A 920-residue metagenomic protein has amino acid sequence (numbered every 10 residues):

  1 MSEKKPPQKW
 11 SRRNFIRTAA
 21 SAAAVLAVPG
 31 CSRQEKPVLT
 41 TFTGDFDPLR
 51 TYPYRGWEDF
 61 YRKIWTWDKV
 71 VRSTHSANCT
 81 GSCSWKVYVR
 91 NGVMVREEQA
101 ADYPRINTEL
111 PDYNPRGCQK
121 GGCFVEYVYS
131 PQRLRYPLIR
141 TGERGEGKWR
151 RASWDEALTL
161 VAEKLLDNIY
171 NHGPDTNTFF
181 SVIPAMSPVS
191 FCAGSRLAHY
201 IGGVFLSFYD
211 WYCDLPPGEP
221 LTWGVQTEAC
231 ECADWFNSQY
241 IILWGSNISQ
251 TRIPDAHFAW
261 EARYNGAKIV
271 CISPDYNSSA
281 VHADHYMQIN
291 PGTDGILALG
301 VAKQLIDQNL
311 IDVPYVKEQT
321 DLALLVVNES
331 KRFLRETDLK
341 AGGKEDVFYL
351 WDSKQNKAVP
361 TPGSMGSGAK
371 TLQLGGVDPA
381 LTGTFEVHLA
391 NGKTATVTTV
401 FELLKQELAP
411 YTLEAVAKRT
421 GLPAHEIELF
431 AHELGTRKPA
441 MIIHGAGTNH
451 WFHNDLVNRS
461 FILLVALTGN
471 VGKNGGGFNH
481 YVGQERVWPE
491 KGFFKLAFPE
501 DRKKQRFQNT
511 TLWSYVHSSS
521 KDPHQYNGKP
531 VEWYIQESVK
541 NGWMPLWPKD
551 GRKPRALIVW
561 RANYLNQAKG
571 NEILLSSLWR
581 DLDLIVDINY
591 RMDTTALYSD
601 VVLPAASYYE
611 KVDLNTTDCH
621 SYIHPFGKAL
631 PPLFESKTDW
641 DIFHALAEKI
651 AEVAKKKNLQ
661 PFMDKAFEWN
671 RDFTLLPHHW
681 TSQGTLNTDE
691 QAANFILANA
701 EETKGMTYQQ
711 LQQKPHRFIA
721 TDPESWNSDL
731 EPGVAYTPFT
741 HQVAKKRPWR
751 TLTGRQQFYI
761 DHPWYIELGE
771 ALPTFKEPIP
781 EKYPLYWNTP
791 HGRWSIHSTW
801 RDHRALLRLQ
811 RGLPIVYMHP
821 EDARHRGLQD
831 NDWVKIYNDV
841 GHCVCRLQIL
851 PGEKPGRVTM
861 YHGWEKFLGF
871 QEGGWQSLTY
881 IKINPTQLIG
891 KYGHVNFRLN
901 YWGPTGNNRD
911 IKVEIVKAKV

Functional and structural regions predicted by a protein language model:
S2-E3, G194-W260, N265-A267, I296 (+7 more regions): Extended redox/cofactor-interaction regions of prokaryotic respiratory oxidoreductases
S2-P314, E318-F385, E414-A415, P423 (+7 more regions): N-terminal export/assembly segments and adjacent metallocofactor-ligating motifs of anaerobic energy-metabolism
R133-E156, L310-A424, R502-P530, Y534 (+4 more regions): N-terminal leader/propeptide and maturation segments of large enzyme subunits in energy/redox metabolism and hydrolases
L158-T176, E231-S238, E407, E428-M441 (+1 more regions): Glycine-rich phosphate/diphosphate-binding loops that line cofactor/substrate pockets in enzymes
T178-S187, V416-L422, G445-F452, G483-R486 (+1 more regions): Conserved short loop/turn motifs at secondary-structure junctions
S278, T594-P625: Flexible glycine/proline-rich, aromatic-decorated loop/lid segments
A283-I289, S621-P632: Short beta-alpha connecting loops at secondary-structure transitions that line or flank enzyme active sites
D641-K704, Y708-L711, S798, H803-Y817 (+1 more regions): Long, contiguous, secondary-structure-rich segments that constitute the structural scaffold of globular domains
